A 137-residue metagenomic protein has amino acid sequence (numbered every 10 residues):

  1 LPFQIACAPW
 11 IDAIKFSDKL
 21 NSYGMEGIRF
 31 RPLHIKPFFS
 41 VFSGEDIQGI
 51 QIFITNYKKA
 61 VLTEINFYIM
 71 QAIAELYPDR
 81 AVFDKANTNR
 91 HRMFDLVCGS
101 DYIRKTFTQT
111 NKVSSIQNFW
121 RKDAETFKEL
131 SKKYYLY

Functional and structural regions predicted by a protein language model:
P2, A6-F119: Conserved functional hotspot residues or short segments at active or partner-binding sites across diverse domains
D79, K85, E129, L136-Y137: Intrinsically disordered, low-complexity regions enriched in small/polar residues
R121, E125-Y135: Flexible, low-complexity junctional segments that flank or bridge functional domains
